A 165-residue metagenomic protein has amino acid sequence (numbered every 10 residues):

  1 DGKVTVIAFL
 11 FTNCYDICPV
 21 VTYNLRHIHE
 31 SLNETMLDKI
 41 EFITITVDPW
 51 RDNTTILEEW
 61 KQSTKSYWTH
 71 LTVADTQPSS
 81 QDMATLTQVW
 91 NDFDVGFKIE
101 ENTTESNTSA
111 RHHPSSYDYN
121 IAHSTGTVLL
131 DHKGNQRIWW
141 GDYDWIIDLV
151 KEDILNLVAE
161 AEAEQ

Functional and structural regions predicted by a protein language model:
D1-L25, F42: Short active-site neighborhood of thiol/selenol oxidoreductases, capturing the structured segment around
I7, F11-C14, T44-V47, W68-T69 (+2 more regions): Second-shell loop/turn segments in exported
F11, C18-T22, T54-L57, I147 (+1 more regions): Conserved strand-to-helix beginnings and helix N-cap segments that scaffold or border functional pockets
Y15, R51, Q77-S79, Q136 (+1 more regions): Flexible, glycine-rich phosphate/dinucleotide-binding loops and adjacent beta-alpha linkers at cofactor/substrate
T22-V89: Structural microenvironment flanking redox-active thiols in thiol-disulfide oxidoreductases
D82-D153: Thiol/disulfide oxidoreductase modules built on the thioredoxin-like
L149-Q165: Non-globular targeting/processing and membrane-anchoring segments
